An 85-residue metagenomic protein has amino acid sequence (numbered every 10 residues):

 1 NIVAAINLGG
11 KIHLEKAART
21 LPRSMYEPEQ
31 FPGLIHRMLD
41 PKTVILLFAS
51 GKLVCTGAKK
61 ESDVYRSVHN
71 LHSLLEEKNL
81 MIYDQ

Functional and structural regions predicted by a protein language model:
N1-L47: Intrinsic, low-complexity N-terminal interaction/targeting segments
A49, V54-Y83: Extended intrinsically disordered, low-complexity coil regions enriched in Ser, Thr, Gly, Ala and often Pro
